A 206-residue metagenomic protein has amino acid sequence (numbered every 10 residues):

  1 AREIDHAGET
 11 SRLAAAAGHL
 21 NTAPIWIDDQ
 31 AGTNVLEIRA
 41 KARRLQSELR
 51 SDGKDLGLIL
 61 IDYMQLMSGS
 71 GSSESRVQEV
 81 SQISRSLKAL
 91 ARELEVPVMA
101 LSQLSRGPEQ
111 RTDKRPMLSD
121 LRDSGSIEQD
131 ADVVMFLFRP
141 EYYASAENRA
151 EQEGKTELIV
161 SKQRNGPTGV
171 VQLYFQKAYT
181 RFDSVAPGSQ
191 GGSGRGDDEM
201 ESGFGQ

Functional and structural regions predicted by a protein language model:
A1-D55, G69, V171-Q172, G194 (+1 more regions): Cytosolic-facing regulatory segments adjacent to core modules
A1-G8, I25-G32, M67-S81, P108-S119: Flexible beta-alpha connector loops of hexameric P-loop NTPases
G18-A23, Y63-S68, R106-P108, V134: Short acidic (Asp/Glu) and glycine-rich catalytic loops that position anionic groups and cofactors
P24-I25, L58, P97, V133: Structural motif
D28-Q30, G57-M64, L101-S102, F136-F138 (+1 more regions): Generic beta-strand/beta-sheet core signal
R43, D55-A100: Helical hairpin unit composed of two closely spaced alpha helices linked by a short loop
Q78-G191: Phosphate-binding/switch region of NTP-binding enzymes
F204-Q206: Terminal-proximal interaction/regulatory segments of ATP-powered molecular machines
